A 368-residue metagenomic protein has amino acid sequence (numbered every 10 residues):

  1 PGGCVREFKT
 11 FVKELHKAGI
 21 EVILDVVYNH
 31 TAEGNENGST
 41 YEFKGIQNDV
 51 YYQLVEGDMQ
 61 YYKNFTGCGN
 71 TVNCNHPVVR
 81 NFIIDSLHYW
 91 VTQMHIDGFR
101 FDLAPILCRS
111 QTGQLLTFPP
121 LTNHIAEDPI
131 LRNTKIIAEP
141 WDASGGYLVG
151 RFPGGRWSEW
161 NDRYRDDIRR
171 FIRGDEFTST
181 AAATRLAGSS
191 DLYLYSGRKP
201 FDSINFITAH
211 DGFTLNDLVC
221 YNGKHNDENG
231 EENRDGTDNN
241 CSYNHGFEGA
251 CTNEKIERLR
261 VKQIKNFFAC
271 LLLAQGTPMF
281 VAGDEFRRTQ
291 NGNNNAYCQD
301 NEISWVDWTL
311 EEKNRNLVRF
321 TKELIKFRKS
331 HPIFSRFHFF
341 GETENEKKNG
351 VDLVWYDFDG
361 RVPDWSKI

Functional and structural regions predicted by a protein language model:
P1, Q290-K322: Extended hydrophobic/aromatic segments used for targeting, binding, or gating
P1, Y62-C74, N239-I256, E302: Short glycine/proline-rich turn/loop motifs
P1-H95, R100-E127, G146, L192: Substrate-binding/active-site clefts of carbohydrate-active enzymes
E7-F11, V79-W90, L121, R260-L271 (+3 more regions): Alpha-helical packing segments of well-folded alpha/beta enzyme cores
E42-E56, W157-F171, E302-D307: Acidic, His- and aromatic-enriched active-site or binding-groove loops in soluble protein domains that engage sugars
H95, C108-Q111, L116-A282, F286-R287 (+6 more regions): Conserved alpha/beta catalytic core and glycan-binding cleft of carbohydrate-active enzymes
L310-G341, K347: Aromatic- and carboxylate-lined catalytic core of secreted/periplasmic carbohydrate-active enzymes
